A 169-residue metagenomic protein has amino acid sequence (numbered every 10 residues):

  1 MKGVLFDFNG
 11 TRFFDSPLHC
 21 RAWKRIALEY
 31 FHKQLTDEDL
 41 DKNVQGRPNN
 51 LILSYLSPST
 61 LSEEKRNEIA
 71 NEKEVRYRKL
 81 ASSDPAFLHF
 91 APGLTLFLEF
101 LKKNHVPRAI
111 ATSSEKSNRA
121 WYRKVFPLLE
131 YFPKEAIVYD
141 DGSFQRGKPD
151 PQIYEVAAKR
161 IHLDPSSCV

Functional and structural regions predicted by a protein language model:
M1, H105, F132-E135: Short, well-ordered alpha-helix to beta-strand connector turns
K2-T95, E99-F100, N104, S117: N-terminal helical cap/lid subdomain that shapes the substrate entry/recognition surface in HAD-like hydrolases
F13, R108, Q145-G147: A generic structural signal for short coil/turn motifs at secondary-structure boundaries
E64, R108, K124-F126: Intrinsically disordered, low-complexity boundary segments flanking structured domains
F87, E115-V169: Substrate-recognition "cap/lid" segment bordering the active-site pocket of phosphatases
H105-A109, S166-C168: Short active-site oxyanion
T112: Short beta-strand/turn micro-motifs composed of small residues that flank or help shape donor/cofactor-binding pockets
